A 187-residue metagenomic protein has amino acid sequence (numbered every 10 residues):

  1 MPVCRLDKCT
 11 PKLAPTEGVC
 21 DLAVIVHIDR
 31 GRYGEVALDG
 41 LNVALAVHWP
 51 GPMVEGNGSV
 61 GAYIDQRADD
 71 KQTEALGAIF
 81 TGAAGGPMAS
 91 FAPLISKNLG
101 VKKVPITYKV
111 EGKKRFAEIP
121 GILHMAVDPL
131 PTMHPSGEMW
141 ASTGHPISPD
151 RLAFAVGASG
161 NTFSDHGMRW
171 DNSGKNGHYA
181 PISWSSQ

Functional and structural regions predicted by a protein language model:
M1-G31: N-terminal ordered "arm"
P15-G18, G34-V36, P52-M53: A general structural signal for short secondary-structure junctions and capping/turn motifs
L22-V47: Short, intrinsically disordered, low-complexity segments enriched in Ser/Thr and Pro
L38-Q187: Internal, well-folded beta-alpha domain core
